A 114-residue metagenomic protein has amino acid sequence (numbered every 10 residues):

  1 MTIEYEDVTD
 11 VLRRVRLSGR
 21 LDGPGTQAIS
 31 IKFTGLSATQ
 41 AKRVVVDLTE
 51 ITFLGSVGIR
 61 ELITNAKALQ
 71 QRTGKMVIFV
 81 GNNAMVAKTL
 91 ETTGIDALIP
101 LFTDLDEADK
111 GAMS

Functional and structural regions predicted by a protein language model:
M1-R16: Short beta-strand/loop segment at the start of cytosolic alpha/beta domains
T9-D10, T49, D106: Conserved catalytic submotifs in the C-terminal HATPase_c
G23-I99: Amphipathic alpha-helical interaction surfaces in cytosolic regulatory modules
A84, D106-E107: Acidic phosphotransfer microenvironment of two-component signaling modules
P100-D104: Short acidic-hydrophobic, aromatic-tinged amphipathic segments that line or gate anion-handling sites
A108-S114: A short, charged, amphipathic alpha-helix used as a generic interaction element across diverse proteins
